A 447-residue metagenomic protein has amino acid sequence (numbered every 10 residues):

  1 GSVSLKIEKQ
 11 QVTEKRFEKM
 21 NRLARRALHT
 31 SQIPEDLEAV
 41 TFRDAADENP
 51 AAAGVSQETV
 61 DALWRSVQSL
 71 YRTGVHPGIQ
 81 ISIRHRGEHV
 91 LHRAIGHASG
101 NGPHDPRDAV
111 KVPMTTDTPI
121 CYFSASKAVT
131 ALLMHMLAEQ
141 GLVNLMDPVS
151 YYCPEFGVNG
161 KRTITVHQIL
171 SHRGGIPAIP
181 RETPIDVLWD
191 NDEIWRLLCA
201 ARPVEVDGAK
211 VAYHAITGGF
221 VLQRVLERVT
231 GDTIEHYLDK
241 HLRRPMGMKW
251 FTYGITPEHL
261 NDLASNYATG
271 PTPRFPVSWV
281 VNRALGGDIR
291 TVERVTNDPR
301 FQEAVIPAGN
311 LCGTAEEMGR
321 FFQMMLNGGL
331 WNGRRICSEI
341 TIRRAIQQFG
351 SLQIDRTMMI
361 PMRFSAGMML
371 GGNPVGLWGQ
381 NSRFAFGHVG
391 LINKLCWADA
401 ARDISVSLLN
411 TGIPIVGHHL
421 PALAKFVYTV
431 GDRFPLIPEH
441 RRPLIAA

Functional and structural regions predicted by a protein language model:
F42-N49, D105-T116, A200-E205, R294-V305: Short glycine/proline-rich turn/loop motifs
A51-I120, N144: Short, conserved catalytic-motif segment at the N-terminal edge
D61-Q68, G87-H89, P119-D147, L222-E227 (+2 more regions): Active-site SXXK
L70-R72, R300, R356-I360, F384-V389: Short Gly/Pro-enriched turn/cap motifs at secondary-structure boundaries
E88, N159-Q380: Short, surface-exposed loop or secondary-structure junction motifs that flank catalytic or metal-binding residues
V90-L91, C396-W397, D403-G412: Short, well-ordered beta-strand elements
L145-N159, R244-M246: Short, glycine/proline-biased beta-turn/loop segments that scaffold the active-site neighborhood
N327, T341, I346-I354, I415-A447: Short, gly/Ser/Thr-rich active-site loops of penicillin-recognizing serine hydrolases
